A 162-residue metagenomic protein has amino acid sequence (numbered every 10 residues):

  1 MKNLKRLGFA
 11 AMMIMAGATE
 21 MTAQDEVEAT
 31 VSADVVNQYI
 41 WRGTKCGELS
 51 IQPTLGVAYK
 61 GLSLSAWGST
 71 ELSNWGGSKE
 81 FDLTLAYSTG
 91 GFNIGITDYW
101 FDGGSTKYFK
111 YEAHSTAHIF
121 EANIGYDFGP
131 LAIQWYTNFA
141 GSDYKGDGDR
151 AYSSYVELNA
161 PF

Functional and structural regions predicted by a protein language model:
M1-E28: Cleavable N-terminal export/targeting peptides
E20-F162: Outer-membrane beta-barrel proteins
